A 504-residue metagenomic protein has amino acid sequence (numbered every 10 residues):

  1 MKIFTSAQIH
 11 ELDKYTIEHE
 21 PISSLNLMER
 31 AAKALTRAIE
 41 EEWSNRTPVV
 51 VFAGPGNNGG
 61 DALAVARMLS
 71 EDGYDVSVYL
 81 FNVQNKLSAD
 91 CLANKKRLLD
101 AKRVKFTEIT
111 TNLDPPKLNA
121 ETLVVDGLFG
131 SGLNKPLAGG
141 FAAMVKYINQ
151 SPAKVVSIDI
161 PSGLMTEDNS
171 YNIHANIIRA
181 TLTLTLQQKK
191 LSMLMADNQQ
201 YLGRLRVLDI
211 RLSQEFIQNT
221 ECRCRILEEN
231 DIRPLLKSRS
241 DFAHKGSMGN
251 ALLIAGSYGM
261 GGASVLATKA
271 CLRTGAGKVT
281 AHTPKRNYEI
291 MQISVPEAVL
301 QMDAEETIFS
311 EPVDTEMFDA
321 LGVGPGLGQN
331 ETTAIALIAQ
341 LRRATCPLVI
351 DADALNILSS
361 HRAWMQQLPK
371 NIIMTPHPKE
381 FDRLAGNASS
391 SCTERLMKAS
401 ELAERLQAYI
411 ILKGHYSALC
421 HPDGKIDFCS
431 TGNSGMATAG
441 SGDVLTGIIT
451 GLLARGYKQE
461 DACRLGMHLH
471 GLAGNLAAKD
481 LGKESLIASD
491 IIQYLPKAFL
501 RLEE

Functional and structural regions predicted by a protein language model:
M1-N82, S88, L92, M193-L348 (+3 more regions): Small-residue (G/A/S/T)-rich helix-start motifs and N-terminal tracts that mark the onset
A64-N149, E289-Q301, S310-V313: N-terminal small/polar loop signature for handling phosphorylated ligands or for N-terminal nucleophile
R103-V104, Q150-A153, R405-A408: A structural motif corresponding to the C-terminal end of an alpha-helix and its immediate exit/capping segment
N112-D114, I160-T166, L191, E306-I308 (+1 more regions): Short acidic loop-to-helix transition motifs that present clustered carboxylates
E121-L123, L128-C222: Internal gly/pro-rich beta-alpha loop/helix module that stabilizes soluble enzyme cofactors or their anionic handles
